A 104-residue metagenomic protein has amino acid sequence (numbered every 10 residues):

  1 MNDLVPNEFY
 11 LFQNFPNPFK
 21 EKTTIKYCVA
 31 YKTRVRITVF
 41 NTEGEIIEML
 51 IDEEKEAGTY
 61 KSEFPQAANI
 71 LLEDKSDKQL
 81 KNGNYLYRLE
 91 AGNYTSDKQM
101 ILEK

Functional and structural regions predicted by a protein language model:
M1-F15, F19-V39, M49, K61-E73: Glycine-centered coil/turn sites that cap beta-strands in beta-rich domains
K32, A57-T59, N82-N84: Extracellular Ig-like/FN3 beta-sandwich strand-entry sites
I47-E56: Solvent-exposed serine/threonine-rich low-complexity stretches and specific carbohydrate-binding patches
D52, S62-F64, K98-M100: Generic detection of short hydrophobic beta-strand segments and adjacent strand-loop junctions
K78, N82-K104: C-terminal tail/sorting-segment detector
